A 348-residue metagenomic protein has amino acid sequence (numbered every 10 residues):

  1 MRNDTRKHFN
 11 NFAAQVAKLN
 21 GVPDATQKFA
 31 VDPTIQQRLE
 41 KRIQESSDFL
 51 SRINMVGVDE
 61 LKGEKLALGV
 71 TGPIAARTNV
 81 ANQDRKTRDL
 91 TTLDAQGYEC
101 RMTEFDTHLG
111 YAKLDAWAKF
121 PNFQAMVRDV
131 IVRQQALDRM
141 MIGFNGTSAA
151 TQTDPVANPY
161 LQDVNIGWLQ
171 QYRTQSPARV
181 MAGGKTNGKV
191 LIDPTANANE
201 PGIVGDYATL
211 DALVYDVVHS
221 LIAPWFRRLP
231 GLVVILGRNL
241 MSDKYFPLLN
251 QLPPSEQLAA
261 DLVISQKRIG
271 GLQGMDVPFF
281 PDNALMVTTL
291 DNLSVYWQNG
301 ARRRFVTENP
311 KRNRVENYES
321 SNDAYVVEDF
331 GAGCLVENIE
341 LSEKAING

Functional and structural regions predicted by a protein language model:
R2-A14, L19-P23, Q27-S47, D163-D216 (+2 more regions): Sequence/fold signature of self-assembling virion shell proteins
T26-H108, L161-I166, Q170: Assembly/oligomerization interface modules of large self-assembling protein complexes
N54, V58, K62, L68 (+7 more regions): A sequence-level detector of short, solvent-exposed, charge-rich linear segments
V56-L61, G69-P73, R77, A112 (+4 more regions): Compositionally biased, intrinsically disordered low-complexity segments
L66, T91-R179, P224-R238, G274 (+1 more regions): Long, contiguous amphipathic alpha-helices that act as assembly "spine/axial" helices in icosahedral shell and virion
H219-S220: Charged linear interaction tracts used for macromolecular binding and regulation
